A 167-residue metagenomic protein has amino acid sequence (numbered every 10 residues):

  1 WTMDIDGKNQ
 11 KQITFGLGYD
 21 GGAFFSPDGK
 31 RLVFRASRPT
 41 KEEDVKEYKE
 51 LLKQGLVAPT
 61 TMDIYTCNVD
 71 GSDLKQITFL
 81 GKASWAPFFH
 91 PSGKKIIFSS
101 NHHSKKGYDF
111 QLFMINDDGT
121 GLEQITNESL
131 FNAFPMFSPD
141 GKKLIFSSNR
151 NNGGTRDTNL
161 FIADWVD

Functional and structural regions predicted by a protein language model:
T2-I5, Q12-R38: Internal hydrophobic scaffold segments of catalytic domains
D4-K8, N68-S72, N116-T120, W165-D167: Short loop/turn segments that connect beta-strands within beta-propeller blades
N9-Q12, F25, D73-Q76, G121-Q124: Residue-level detector of beta-propeller blades
T14-D20, R35-D63, Q76-S84, S99-L112 (+2 more regions): A flexible loop/linker signature enriched in serine peptidases of the S9 family
P27-D28, P91-S92, P139-D140: Residue-level detector of Asp-centered blade-edge/turn motifs that repeat once per structural unit in beta-propeller
M136-F137, I145-S147: CBM-like carbohydrate-recognition segments
